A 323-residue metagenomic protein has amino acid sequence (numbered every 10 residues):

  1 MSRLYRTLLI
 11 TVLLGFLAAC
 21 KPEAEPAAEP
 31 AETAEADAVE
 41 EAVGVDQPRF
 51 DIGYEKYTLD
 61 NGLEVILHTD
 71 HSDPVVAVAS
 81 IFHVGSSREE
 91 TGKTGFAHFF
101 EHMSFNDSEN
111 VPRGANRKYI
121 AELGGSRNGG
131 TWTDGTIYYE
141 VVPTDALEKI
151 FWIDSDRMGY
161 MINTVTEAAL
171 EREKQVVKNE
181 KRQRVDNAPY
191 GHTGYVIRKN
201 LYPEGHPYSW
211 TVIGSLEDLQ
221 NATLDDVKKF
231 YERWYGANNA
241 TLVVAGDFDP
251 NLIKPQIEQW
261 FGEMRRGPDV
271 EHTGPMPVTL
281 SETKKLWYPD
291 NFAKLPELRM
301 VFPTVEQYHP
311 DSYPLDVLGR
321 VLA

Functional and structural regions predicted by a protein language model:
M1-L9: Bacterial N-terminal signal peptides that target proteins for export
F16-A19: C-terminal motif of bacterial Sec signal peptides marking the signal peptidase cleavage site
K21, N106-N110, V141-E173: M16/insulysin-pitrilysin zinc metalloprotease superfamily fold
K21-S86, V111-A146, R184-N239, E263-H309 (+1 more regions): Non-catalytic beta-strand/loop surface segments
G62, S80, H98-F100, Y138 (+7 more regions): Buried hydrophobic packing residues in well-ordered domains
T94-S108: Active-site SXXK
A121, M161-R182, D249, P268-E282: Acidic/histidine-enriched alpha-helical segments
E167, K174, K228-W260: Non-catalytic, conformational "gating/processing" segments within enzyme and secreted inhibitor domains
